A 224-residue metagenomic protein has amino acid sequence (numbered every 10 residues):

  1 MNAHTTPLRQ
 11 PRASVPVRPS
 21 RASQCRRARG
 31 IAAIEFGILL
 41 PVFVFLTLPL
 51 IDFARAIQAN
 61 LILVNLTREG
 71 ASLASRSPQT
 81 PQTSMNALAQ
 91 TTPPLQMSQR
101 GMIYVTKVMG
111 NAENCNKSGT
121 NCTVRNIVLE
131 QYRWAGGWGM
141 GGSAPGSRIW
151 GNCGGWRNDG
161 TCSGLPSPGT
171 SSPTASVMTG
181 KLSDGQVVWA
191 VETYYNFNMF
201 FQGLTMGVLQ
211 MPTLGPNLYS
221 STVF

Functional and structural regions predicted by a protein language model:
N2-T91, I103-T106, G110: Alpha-helical assembly-interface signal, strongest on the long, hydrophobic N-terminal helix that forms
R55, L95-M97, N126, L214: A generic structural signal for short, solvent-exposed coil/turn residues that cap or connect secondary-structure
S75-P78, Q96, F201: Secondary-structure transition/hinge residues
T92-Q96, G180: Amphipathic, coiled-coil-like alpha-helical scaffolding segments used for oligomerization/assembly
S98-E113, T123: Early exported N-terminus immediately downstream of N-terminal targeting peptides
Y104-K107, A190-E192, S221: Soluble periplasmic/extracytoplasmic beta-strand elements of cell-envelope proteins
N111-P216: Intrinsically disordered, low-complexity regions enriched in Pro/Ser/Thr/Gly and acidic residues
N217-V223: Short, low-complexity, Pro/Ser/Thr/Gly-rich segments in the mature regions of secreted, periplasmic
